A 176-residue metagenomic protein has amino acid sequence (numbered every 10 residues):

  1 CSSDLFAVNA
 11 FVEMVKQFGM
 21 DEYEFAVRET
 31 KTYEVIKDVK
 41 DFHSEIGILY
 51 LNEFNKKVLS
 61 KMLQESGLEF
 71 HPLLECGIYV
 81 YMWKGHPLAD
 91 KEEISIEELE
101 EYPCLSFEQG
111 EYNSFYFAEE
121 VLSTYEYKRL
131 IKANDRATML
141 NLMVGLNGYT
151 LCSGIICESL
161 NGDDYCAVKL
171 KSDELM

Functional and structural regions predicted by a protein language model:
C1-V58: Central regulatory/effector-binding core of bacterial HTH transcription factors
A7-A10, K56, I96-Y125: Secondary-structure junction motif
E24-R28, H71, L130-K132, V168: General small-molecule cofactor/ligand-binding pocket signal
E29-Y33, G67, E93, A133-R136: Structural motif corresponding to alpha-helix initiation and N-cap regions
I36-K37, H71, E97, L140-N141: Alpha-helical segments flanking ligand/cofactor-binding loops in enzyme cores
D38-E45, Y50, Q109-A167: Hydrophobic hinge/microswitch elements
M62-C104: Flexible hinge/capping segments at coil-to-helix
Q64-E75, G154-I155, G162-L175: Short beta-strand->loop
